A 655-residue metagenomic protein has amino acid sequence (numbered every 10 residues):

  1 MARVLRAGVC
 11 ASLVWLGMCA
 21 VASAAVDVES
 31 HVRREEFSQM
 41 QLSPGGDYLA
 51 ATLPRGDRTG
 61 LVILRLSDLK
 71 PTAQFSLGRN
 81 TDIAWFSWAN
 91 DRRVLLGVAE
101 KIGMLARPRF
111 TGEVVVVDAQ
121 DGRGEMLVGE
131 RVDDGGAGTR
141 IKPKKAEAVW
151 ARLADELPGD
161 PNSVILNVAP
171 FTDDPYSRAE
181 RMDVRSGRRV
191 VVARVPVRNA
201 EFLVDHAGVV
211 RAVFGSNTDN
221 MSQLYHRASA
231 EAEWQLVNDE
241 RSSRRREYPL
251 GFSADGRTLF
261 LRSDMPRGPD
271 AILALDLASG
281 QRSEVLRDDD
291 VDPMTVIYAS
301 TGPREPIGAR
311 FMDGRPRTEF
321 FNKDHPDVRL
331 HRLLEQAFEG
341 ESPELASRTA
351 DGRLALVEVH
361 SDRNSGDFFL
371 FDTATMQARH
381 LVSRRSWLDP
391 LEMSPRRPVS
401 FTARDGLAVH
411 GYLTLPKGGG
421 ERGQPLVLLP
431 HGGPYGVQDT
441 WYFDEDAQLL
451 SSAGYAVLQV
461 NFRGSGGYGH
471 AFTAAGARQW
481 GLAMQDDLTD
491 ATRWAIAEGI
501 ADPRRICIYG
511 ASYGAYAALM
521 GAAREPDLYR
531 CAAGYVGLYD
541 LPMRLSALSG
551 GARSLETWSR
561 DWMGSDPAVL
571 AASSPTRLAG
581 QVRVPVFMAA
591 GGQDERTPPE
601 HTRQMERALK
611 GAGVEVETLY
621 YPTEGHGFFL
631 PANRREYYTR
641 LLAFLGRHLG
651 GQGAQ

Functional and structural regions predicted by a protein language model:
M1-V4: N-terminal secretory signal peptides that target proteins for export/translocation
G8-C19: Bacterial N-terminal signal peptides
A11-S12, A24-L354, D362-N364, F371: Beta-propeller folds
D133, E240-Y248, H325, M376-P395: Beta-propeller and related beta-repeat scaffolds in trafficking/envelope systems
D264-P293, I297, T301-E305, A309 (+8 more regions): Alpha/beta-hydrolase-fold serine-hydrolase catalytic core, especially in secreted/extracellular enzymes
H360, L429-G433, S512-A515, G591: Glycine-rich His-Gly loop
L388-R504, A511, S546-A547, R553: Cap/lid segment of the alpha/beta-hydrolase catalytic domain
F462-Q655: Active-site-proximal cap/loop segments of hydrolase catalytic domains
